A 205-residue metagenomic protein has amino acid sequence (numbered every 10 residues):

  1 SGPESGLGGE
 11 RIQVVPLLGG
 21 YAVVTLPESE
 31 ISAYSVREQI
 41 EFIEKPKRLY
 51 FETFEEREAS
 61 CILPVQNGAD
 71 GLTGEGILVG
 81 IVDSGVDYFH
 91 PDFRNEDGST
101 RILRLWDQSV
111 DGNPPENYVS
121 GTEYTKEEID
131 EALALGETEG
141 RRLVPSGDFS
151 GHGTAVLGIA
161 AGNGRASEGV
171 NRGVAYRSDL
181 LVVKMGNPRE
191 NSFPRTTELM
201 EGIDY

Functional and structural regions predicted by a protein language model:
G2-L78, G85-R101: Autoinhibitory propeptides
G68-E198: Subtilisin-like serine protease catalytic core
E201-Y205: Short, well-ordered amphipathic alpha-helical segments that serve as non-catalytic structural scaffolds within diverse
